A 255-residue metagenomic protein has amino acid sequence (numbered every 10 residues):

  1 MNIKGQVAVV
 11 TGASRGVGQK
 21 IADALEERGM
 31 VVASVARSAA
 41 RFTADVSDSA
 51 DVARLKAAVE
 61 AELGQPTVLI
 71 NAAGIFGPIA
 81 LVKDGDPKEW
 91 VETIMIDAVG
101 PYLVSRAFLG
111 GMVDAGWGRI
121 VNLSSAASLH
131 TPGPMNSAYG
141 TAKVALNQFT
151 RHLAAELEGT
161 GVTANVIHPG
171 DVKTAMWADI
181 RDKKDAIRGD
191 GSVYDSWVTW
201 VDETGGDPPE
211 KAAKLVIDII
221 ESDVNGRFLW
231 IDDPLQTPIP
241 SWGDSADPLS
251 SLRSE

Functional and structural regions predicted by a protein language model:
V7, S14-R15: Conserved glycine-rich cofactor-binding loop
A39-A50: Rossmann-fold cofactor-recognition segment
A72-P78: Conserved NAD(P)H cofactor-binding loop of Rossmann-fold oxidoreductase domains
I79-V82, E89-V91: Substrate-binding pocket helix/loop in short-chain dehydrogenase/reductase
S105-R106, R151: A short, exposed helix-loop element centered on a Lys and neighboring polar residues
V121-A145, T150-R151, A155-E158, D171-V172: Catalytic loop of short-chain dehydrogenase/reductase
V166, I187-A246, S254: C-terminal helical subdomain
